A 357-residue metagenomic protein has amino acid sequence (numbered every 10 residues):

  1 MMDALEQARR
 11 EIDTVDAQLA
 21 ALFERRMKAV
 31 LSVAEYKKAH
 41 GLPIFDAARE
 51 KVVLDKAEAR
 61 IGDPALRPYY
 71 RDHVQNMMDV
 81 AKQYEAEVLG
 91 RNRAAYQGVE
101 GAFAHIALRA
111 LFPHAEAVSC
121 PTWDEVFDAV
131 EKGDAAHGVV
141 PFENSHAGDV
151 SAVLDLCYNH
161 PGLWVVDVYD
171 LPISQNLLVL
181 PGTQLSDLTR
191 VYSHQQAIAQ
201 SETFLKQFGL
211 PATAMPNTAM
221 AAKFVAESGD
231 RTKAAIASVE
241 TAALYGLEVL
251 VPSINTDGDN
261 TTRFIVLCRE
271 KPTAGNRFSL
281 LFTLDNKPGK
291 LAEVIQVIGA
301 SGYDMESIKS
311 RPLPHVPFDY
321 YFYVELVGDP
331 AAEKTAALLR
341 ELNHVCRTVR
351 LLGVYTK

Functional and structural regions predicted by a protein language model:
M1-K357: Domain-level signature for soluble enzymes in the chorismate/prephenate branch of the shikimate pathway
